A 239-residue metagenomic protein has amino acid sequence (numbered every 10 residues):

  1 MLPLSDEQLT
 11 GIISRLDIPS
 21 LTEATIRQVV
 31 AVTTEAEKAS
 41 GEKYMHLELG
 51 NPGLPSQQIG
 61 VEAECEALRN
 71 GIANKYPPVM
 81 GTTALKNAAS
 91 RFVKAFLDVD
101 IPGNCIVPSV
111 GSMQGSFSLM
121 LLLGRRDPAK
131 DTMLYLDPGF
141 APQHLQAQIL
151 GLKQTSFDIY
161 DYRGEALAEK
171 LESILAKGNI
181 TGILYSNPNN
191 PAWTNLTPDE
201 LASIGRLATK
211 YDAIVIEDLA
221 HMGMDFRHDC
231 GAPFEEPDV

Functional and structural regions predicted by a protein language model:
L2-D6, L16-Q114: N-terminal small-domain helix-loop-helix segment of the aminotransferase-like
L4-L9, E236-V239: Conserved core segment of the aminotransferase class I/II
R69, A73-Y211, M222-D238: Conserved core of the PLP fold type I
D218-L219: Walker B catalytic acidic pair
